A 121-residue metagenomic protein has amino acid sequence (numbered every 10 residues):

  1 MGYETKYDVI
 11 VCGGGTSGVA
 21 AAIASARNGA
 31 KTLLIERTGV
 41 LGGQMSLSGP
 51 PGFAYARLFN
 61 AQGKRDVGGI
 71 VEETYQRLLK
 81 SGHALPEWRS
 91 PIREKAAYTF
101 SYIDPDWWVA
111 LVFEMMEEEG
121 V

Functional and structural regions predicted by a protein language model:
M1, T5-Y7, V112, M116: FAD-binding core/adjacent interface of flavoenzyme oxidoreductases
Y3-S17: Beta1/beta-strand and adjacent pyrophosphate-binding region of the FAD-binding site in flavoprotein oxidoreductases
D8-V9, K31-L33: Structural motif
C12, E36-R37: A secondary-structure boundary/capping signal
S17, A21-A26: Small-residue (primarily alanine) positions within well-ordered alpha-helices, especially packing/interaction faces
A24, A30-K31, R37-V121: Conserved N-terminal/central alpha/beta ligand/cofactor-binding core
